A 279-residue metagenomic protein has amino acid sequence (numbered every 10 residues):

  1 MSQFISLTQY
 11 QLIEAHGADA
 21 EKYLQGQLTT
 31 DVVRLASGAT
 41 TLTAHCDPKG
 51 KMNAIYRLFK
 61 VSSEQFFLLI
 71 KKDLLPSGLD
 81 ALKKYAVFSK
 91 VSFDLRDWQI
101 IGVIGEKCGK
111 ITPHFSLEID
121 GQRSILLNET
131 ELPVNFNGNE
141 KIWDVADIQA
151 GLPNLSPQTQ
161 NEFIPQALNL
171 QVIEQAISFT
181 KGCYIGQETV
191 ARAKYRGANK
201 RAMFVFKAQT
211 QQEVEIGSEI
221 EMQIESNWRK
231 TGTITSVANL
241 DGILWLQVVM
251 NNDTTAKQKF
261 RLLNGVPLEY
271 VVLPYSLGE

Functional and structural regions predicted by a protein language model:
M1, T43-I55, V87, K107-H114 (+2 more regions): Short amphipathic beta-strand starts and helix->beta connectors
M1-I55, K60-S63: Acidic, proline/glycine-enriched N-terminal capping motif
Q3-S6, Q11-E14, R57-P153: Acidic, low-complexity central loop/insert segments
G17, L68, G105, G186 (+1 more regions): Residue-level signal for inorganic ion chemistry
D19-L24, L75-L79, C108-I111, T130-F136 (+2 more regions): Short, conserved charged micro-motifs
D31-V32, K83-S92, V134-I142, I224-N227 (+1 more regions): A common structural junction motif
L127-K207: Anionic-ligand-binding alpha/beta catalytic cores of soluble enzymes and soluble regulatory domains that recognize
L168-Q175, A191-E279: Glycine-rich, small/acidic residue-mixed loop/short-helix segments
